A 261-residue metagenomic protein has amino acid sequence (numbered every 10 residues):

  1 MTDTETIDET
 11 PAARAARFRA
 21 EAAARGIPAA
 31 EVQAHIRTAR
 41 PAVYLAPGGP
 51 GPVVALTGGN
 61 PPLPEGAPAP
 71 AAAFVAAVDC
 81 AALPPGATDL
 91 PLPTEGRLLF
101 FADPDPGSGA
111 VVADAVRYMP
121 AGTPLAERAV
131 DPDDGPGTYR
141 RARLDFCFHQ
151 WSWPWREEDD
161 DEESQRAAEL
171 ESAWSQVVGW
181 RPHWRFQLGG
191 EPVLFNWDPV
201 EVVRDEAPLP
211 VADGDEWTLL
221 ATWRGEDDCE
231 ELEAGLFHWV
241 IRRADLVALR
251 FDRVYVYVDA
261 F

Functional and structural regions predicted by a protein language model:
T2-E95, E171-C229, D245, F251-F261: An N-terminus-focused feature that recognizes amino-terminal "leader" regions
F74-A76, L98, D114, F237: Hydrophobic residues positioned within well-ordered beta-strands of beta-sheet architectures
P84-P154: Hydrophobic, ordered structural segments
R97, F101-D105, A234-A244: Extracellular/lumenal glycan-associated surfaces
A121-G135, R243-F261: A short, surface-exposed interaction/processing loop segment used at functional sites
T138-Q187: Hydrophobic, aromatic-enriched interface-forming segments
